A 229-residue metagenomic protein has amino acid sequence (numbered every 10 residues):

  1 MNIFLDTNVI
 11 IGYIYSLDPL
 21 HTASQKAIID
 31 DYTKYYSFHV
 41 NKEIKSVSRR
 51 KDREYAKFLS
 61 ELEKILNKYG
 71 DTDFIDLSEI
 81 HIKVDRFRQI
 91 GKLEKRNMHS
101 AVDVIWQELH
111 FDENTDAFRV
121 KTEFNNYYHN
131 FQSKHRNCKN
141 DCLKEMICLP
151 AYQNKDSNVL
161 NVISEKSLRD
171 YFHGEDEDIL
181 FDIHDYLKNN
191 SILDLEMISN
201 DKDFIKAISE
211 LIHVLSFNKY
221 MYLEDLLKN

Functional and structural regions predicted by a protein language model:
N2-I3, E196: Structural motif
F4-N189, D203-L227: Active-site-proximal, substrate-binding regions of enzyme catalytic domains and RNA-binding/basic surfaces
D194-D201: Acidic beta-strand-to-loop metal/phosphate-binding motif
